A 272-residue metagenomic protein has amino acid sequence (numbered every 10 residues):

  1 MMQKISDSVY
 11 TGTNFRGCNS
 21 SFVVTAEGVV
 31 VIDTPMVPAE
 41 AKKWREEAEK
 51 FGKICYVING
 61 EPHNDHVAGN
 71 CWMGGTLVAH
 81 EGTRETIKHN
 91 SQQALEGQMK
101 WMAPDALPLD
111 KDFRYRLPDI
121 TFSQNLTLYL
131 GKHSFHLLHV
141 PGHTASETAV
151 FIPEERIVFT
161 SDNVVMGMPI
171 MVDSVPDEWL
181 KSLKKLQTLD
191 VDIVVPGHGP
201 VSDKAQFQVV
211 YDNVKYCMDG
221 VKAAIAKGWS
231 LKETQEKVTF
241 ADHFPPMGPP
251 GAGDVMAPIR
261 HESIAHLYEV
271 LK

Functional and structural regions predicted by a protein language model:
M2-E46, A149-D162: Conserved beta-strand hairpin/beta-sheet module of binuclear metal-dependent hydrolase folds, prominently
K4, K88-L138, T144, E154 (+1 more regions): Metallo-beta-lactamase
S8, V23, D33, A48 (+8 more regions): Divalent metal-coordination and catalytic microenvironments
T13, E81, P141: Residues at the C-termini of beta-strands that transition into short coil/loop
G28-V30, T34-P38, T127, S134-G220: Metallo-beta-lactamase
P38-T83, Q187-D190: Active-site metal-binding motif and surrounding structural segment of the metallo-beta-lactamase
A41-K42, V67-N70, K88-H89, I170 (+1 more regions): Short glycine-/acidic-enriched loop or helix-start segments at secondary-structure transitions that form or flank
T188-L189, D203-K272: Accessory terminal helices/loops
